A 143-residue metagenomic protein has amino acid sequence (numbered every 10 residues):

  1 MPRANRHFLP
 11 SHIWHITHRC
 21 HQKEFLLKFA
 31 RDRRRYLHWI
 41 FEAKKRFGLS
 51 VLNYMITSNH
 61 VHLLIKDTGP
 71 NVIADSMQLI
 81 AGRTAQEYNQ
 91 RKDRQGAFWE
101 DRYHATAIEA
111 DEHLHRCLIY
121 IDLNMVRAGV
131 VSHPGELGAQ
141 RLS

Functional and structural regions predicted by a protein language model:
M1-S143: Short catalytic/metal-binding and nucleic-acid-binding patches
